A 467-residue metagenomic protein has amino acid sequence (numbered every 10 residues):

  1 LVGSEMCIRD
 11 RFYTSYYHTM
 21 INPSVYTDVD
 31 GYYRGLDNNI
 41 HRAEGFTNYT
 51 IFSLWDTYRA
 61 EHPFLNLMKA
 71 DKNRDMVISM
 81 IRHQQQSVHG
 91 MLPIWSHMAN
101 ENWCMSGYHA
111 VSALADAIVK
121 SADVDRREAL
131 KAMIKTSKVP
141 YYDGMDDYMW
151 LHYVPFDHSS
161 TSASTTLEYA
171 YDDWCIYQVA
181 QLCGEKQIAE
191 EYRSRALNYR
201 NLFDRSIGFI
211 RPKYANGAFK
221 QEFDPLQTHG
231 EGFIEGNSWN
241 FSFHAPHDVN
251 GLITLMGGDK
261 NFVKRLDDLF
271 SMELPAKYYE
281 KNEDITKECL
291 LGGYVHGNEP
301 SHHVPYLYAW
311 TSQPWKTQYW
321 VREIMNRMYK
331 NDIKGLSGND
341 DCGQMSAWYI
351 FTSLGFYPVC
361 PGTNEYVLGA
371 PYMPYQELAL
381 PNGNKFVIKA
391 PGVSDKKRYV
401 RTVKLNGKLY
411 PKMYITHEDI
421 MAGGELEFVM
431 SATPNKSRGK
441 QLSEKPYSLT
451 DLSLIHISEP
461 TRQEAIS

Functional and structural regions predicted by a protein language model:
L1-I8, H456-R462, I466: Short, small-residue-biased leader/transition segments that mark boundaries at the very start of proteins
S4-E5, R9-N48, R82, G90 (+4 more regions): Acidic/polar, glycine-enriched structural segments that form the non-catalytic walls/loops of the carbohydrate-binding
T19, S24-V25, N48-L67, D71-Q84 (+1 more regions): Long, well-ordered hydrophobic secondary-structure segments characteristic of membrane-embedded and membrane-proximal
I21-T27, Q85-M91, Y141-Y142, R200-I210: Secretory-pathway/luminal and periplasmic proteins that interact with or process carbohydrate-rich
D30-E44, D71-H97, L274-A276, E280: Active-site-surrounding "flap" and adjacent substrate/cofactor-binding loops of secreted or lumenal enzymes, prototyped
E44-H62, L67-K69, V111, S121-V387 (+3 more regions): Active-site core of glycosidic bond-cleaving carbohydrate-active enzymes
H83, L92-A99, Y108-R126, A132: A contiguous strand-loop segment
K330, C360, V367-L454: Beta-rich accessory regions
